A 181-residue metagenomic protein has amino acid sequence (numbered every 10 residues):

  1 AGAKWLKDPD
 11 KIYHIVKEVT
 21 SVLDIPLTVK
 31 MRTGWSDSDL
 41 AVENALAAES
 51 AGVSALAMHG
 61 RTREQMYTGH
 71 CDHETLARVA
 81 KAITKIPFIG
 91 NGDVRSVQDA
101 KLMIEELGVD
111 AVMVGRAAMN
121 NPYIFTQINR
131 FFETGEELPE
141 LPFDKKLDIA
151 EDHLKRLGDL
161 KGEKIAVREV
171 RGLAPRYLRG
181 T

Functional and structural regions predicted by a protein language model:
A1-K7, M58-T68: Glycine-rich, proline-tolerant flexible connector loops at the mouths of alpha/beta enzymes
K4, V29-A41: Active-site mouth loops of central-metabolism enzymes
D10, H14-K17, V22-D24, S38-A55 (+4 more regions): Alpha/beta catalytic cores of nucleotide-metabolism and tRNA/nucleoside-modifying enzymes
V29-T33, G60, G90-G92, R116: A cross-domain feature marking catalytic cores of carbohydrate-active enzymes and several ubiquitous metabolic/repair
